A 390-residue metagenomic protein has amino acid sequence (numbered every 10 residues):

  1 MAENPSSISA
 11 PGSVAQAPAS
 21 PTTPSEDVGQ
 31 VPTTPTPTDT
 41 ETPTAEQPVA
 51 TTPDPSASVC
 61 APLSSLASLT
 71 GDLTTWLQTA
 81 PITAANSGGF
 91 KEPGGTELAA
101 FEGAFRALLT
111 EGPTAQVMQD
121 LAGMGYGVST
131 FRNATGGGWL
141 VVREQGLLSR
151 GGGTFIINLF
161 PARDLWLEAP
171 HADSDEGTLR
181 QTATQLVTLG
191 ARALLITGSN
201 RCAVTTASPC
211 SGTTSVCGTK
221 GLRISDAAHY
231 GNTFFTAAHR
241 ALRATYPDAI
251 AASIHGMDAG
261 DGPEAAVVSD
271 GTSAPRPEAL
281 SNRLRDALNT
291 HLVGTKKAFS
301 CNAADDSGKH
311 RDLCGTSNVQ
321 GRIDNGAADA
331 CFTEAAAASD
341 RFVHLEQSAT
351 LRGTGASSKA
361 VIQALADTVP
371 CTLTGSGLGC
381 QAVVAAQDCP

Functional and structural regions predicted by a protein language model:
A2-T52: Ser/Thr-rich, Pro/Gly/Ala-heavy low-complexity intrinsically disordered linkers and tails of secreted extracellular
P53-P390: N-terminal catalytic or cofactor-binding beta/alpha core of small enzyme domains
